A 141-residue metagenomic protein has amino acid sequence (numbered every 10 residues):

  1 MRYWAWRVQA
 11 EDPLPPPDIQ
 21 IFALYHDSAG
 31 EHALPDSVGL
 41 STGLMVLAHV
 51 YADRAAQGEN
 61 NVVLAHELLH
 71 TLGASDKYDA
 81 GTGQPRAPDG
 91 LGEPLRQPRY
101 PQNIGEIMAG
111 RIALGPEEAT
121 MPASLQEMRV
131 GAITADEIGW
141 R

Functional and structural regions predicted by a protein language model:
M1-V62: Metzincin-family zinc-dependent endopeptidase catalytic domain
R7-Q9, Y78-T82: Surface-exposed patches in mature extracellular/periplasmic domains of secreted proteins
A10-P16, G73, R96, P101: Glycine-centered secondary-structure boundary/capping sites
D27, R54, S75-Y78, L114: Short loop/turn segments at secondary-structure transitions that flank enzyme active sites
S37-T42, V46, V50-A55, G83-R141: Metalloprotease/metallohydrolase-associated module, dominated by Zn2+-dependent proteases
N61-K77: Active-site recognition of the HExxH zinc-binding catalytic motif
